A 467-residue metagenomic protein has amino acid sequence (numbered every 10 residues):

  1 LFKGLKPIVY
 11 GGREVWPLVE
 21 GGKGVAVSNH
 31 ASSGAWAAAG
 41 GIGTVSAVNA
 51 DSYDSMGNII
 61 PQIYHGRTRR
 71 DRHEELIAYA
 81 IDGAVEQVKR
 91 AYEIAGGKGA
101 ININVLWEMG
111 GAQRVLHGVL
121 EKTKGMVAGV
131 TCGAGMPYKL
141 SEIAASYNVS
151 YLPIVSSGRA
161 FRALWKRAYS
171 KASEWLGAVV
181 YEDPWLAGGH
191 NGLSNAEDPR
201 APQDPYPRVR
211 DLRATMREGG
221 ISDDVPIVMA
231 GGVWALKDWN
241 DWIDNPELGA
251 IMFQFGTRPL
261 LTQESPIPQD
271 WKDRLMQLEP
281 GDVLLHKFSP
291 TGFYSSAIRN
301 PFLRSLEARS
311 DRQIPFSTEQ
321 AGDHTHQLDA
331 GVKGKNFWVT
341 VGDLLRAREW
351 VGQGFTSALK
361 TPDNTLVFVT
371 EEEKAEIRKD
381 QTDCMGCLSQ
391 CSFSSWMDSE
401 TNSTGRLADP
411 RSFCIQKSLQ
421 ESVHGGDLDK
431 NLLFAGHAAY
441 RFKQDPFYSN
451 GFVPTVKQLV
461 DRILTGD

Functional and structural regions predicted by a protein language model:
L1-S222, T401, R411, K417-D467: Active-site entrance/lid segments in N-terminal catalytic domains of soluble metabolic enzymes
V19, L186-P205, R213-D224, L236-D467: Conserved active-site-proximal phosphate/metal-binding subdomains
S28-A31, A235-W239: Short glycine/serine/threonine-rich phosphate/pyrophosphate-binding segments that cradle anionic phosphate groups
V228-A235: A short glycine-centered flexible hinge/capping loop motif at secondary-structure junctions
